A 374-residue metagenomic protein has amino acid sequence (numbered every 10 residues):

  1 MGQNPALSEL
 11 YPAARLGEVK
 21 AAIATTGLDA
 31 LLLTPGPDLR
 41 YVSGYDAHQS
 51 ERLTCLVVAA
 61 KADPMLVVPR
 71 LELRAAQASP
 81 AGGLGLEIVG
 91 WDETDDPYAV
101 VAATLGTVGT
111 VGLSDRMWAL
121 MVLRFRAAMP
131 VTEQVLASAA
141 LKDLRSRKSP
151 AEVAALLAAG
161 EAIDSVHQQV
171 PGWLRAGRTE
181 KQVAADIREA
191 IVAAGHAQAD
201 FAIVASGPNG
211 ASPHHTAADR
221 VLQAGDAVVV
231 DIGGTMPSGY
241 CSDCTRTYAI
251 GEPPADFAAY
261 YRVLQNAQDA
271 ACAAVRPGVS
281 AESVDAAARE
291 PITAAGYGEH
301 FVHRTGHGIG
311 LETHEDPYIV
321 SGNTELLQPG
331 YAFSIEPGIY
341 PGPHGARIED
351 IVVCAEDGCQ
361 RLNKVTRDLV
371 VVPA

Functional and structural regions predicted by a protein language model:
M1-A374: Active-site neighborhoods and metal-handling regions in enzymes and metal-associated proteins
